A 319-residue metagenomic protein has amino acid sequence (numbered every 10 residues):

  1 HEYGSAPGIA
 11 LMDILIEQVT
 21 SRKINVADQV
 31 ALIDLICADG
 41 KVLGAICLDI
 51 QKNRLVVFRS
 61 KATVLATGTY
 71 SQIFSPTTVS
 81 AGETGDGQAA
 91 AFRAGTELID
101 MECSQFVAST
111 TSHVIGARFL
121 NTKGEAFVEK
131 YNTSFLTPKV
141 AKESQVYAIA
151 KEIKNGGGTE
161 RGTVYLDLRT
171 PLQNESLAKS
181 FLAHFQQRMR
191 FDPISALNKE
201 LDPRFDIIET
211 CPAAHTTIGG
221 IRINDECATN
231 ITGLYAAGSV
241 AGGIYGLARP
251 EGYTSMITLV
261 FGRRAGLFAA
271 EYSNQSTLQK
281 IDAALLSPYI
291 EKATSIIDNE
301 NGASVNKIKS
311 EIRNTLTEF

Functional and structural regions predicted by a protein language model:
H1-R54, A66, T111-H113, F119-L120: Conserved redox-cofactor binding core of oxidoreductases
G4-M12, S80-T84, S112, T137-R161 (+7 more regions): Generic structural signal for well-ordered, non-membrane alpha-helical segments in soluble metabolic enzymes
V26-Q29, L65-A66, L98-M101, V128-K130 (+2 more regions): General beta-strand structural signal in soluble alpha/beta enzymes
A27-Q29, I33-V42, C47-L48, R188-A241: A glycine-rich dinucleotide-binding beta-alpha-beta segment and adjacent secondary-structure elements that constitute
A38-D39, T122-K139, T216-I218, R222-A236 (+1 more regions): Glycine- and aromatic-enriched mobile tails/lids
K52-A62, N230: Core beta-strand elements of the Rossmann-like FAD/NAD(P) dinucleotide-binding domain in flavoenzyme oxidoreductases
A62-H113, A248-F268: Glycine-rich loop(s) and the adjacent beta-strand/alpha-helix scaffold that form part
T96-L201, D206, F268-Y272: An anion/pyrophosphate-binding glycine-rich loop and adjacent beta-alpha core in soluble alpha-beta enzymes
